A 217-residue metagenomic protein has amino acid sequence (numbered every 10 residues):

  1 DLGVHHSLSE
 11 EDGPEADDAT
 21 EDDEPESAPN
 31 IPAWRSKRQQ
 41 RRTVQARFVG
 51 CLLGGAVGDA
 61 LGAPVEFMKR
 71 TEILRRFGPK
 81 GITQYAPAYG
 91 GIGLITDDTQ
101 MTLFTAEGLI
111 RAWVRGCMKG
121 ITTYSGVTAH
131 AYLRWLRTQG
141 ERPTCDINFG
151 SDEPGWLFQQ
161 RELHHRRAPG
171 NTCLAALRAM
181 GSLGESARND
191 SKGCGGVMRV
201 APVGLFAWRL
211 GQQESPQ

Functional and structural regions predicted by a protein language model:
D1-Q217: Structured, active/binding-site neighborhoods that engage oxygen-rich ligands
